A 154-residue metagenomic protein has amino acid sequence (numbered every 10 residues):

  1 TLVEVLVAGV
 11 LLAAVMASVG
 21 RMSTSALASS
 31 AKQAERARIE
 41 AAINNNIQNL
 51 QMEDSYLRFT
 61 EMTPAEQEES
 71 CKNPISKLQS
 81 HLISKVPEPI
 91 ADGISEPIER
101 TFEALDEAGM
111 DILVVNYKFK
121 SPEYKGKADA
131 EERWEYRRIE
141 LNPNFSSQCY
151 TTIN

Functional and structural regions predicted by a protein language model:
T1, V5, G9-Q33: C-terminal juxtamembrane segment of a hydrophobic transmembrane alpha-helix
S23-N154: Flexible, low-complexity segments enriched in proline/glycine/serine and punctuated by aromatic residues
